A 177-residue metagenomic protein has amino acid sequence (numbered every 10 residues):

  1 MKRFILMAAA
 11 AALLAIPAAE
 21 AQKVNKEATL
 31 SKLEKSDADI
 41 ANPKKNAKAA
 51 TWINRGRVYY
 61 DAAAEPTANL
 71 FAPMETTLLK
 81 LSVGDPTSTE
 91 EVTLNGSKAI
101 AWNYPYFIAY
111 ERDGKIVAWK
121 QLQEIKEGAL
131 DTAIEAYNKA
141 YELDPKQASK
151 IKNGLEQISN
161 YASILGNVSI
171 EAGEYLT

Functional and structural regions predicted by a protein language model:
M1-E27: Bacterial Sec-dependent N-terminal signal peptides
K2-R3, R55, K139: Basic side chains
L6, A38-A41, E142, E171: Generic surface-pattern signal
E20-T67, F71, V83, I100: Start-of-domain marker
A28-P43, A129-A140, T177: Amphipathic alpha-helices of TPR/Sel1-like and other helical repeat/solenoid scaffolds
V58-L176: Short coil/linker segments at helix-helix boundaries
